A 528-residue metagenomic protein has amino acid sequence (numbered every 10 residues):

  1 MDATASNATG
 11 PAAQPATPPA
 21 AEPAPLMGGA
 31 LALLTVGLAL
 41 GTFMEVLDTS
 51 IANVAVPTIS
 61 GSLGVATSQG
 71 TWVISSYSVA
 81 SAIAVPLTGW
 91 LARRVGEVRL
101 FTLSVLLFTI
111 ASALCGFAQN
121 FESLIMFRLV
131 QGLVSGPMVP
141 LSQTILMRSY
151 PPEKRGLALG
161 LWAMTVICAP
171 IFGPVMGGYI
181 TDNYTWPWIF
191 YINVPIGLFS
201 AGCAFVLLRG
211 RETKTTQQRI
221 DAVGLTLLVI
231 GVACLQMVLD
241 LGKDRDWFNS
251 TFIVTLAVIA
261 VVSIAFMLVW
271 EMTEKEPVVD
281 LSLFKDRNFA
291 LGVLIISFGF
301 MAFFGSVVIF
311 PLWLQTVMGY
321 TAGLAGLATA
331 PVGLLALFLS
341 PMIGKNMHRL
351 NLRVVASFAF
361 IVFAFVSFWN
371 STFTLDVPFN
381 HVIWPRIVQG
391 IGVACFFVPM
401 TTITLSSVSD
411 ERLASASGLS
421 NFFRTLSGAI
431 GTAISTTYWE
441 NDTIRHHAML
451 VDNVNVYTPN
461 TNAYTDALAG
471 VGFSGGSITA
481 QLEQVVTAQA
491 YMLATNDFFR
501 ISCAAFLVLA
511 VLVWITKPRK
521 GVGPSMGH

Functional and structural regions predicted by a protein language model:
M1-E45: Cytosolic juxtamembrane N-terminal segment immediately preceding the first transmembrane helix of multi-pass
N7, Q14-T17, Q69, F199 (+2 more regions): Hydrophobic transmembrane architecture of multi-pass small-molecule transporters
G29-R93, V98-S104, S112, G116 (+7 more regions): Transmembrane core module of solute transporters
Q131, S135-M164: Cytoplasmic helix-loop-helix junction between adjacent transmembrane helices in 12-TM secondary transporters
P140, L161, V166-G178, V232 (+2 more regions): Glycine/proline-centered helix-kink
L161-T165, I295, L419-F423: Hydrophobic alpha-helical segments of secondary membrane carriers
C168-F172, S306, V382-N462: Small-residue-rich alpha-helical segments with characteristic i,i+4
